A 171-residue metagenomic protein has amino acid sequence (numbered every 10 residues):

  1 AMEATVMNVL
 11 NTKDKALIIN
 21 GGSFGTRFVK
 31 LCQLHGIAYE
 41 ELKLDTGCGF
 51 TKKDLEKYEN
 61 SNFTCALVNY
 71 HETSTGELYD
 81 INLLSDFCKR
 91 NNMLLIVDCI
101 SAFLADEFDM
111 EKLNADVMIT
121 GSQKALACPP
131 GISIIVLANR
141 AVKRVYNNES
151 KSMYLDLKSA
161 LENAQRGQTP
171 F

Functional and structural regions predicted by a protein language model:
A1-L17, G21-V29: Conserved beta-loop-alpha segment that forms the PLP phosphate-binding cup at the N-terminus of a helix
I18, E41-L42, L67-V68, L95-C99 (+2 more regions): General beta-strand structural signal in soluble alpha/beta enzymes
G21-G25, D45, E149-S150: Short glycine-enriched loops at secondary-structure junctions
R27-A38: Active-site-proximal loop->helix
L42-C48: Short beta->alpha junction loops
F50-L104, V117: Active-site phosphate-binding strand-loop segment of PLP-dependent enzymes
E111-Q123: Conserved active-site segment immediately N-terminal to the catalytic lysine that forms the internal aldimine
L126-F171: Active-site C-terminal subdomain of aminotransferase-like
